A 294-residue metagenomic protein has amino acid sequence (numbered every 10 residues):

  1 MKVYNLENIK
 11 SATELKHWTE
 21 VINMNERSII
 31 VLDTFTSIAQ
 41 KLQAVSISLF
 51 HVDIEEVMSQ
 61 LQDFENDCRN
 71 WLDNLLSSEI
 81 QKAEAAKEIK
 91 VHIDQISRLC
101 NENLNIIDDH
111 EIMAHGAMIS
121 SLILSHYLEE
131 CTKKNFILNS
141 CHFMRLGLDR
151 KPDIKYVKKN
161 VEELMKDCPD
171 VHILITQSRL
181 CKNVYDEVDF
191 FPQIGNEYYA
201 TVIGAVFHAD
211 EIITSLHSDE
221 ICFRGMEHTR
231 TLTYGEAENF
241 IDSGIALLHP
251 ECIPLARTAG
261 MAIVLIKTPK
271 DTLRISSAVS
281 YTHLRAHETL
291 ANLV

Functional and structural regions predicted by a protein language model:
M1-Q60, N66, D73-A83, D94-E102 (+2 more regions): C-terminal catalytic "cap/lid" subdomain
A86-K87: Short, charged, amphipathic alpha-helical segments
I106-H110: A short, GP-enriched loop/loop-strand-helix hinge that lies immediately N-terminal to, or at the N-terminal rim
L290: Extended, polar beta-sheet/loop recognition surfaces of beta-rich domains that mediate binding to diverse ligands
